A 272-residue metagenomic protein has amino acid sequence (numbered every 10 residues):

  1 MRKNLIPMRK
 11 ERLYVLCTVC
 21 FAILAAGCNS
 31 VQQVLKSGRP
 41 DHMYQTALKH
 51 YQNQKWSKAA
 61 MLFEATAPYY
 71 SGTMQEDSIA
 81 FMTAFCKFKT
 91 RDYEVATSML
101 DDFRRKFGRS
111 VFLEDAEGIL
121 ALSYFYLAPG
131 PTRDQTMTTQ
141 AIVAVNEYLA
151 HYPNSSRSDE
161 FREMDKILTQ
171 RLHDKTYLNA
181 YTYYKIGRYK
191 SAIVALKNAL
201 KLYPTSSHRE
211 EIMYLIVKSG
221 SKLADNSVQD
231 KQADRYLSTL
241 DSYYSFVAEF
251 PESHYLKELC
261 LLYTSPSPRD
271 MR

Functional and structural regions predicted by a protein language model:
G27-Q45: Bacterial Sec signal peptide processing site at the extreme N-terminus
L35, P68-E76, R104-E114, P131-Q135 (+4 more regions): Short solvent-exposed coil/turn linkers within tandem alpha-helical repeat scaffolds
Y126-R133, H173, K222-Q229: Short coil/turn linking the two alpha-helices of tandem helical-hairpin repeats
Y263-R272: Single conserved hydrophobic/aromatic residue that forms the stacking wall/gate of nucleotide- or nucleobase-binding
